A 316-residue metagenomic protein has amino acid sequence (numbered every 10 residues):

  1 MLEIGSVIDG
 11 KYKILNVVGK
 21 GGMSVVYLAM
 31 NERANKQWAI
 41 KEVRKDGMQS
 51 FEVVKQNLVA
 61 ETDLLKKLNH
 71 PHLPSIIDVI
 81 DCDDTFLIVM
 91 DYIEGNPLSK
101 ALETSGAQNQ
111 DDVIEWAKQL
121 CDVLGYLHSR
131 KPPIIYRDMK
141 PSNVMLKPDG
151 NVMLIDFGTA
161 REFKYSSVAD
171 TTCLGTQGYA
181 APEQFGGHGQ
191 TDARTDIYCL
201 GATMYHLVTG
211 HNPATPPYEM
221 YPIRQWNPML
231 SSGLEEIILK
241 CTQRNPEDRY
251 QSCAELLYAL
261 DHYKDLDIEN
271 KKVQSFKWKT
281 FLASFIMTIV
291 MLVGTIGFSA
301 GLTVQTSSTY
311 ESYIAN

Functional and structural regions predicted by a protein language model:
V25: Conserved N-lobe ATP-binding subsite of Hanks-type protein kinase domains, especially the beta3 VAIK lysine
G47-K67: AlphaC helix of the eukaryotic protein kinase fold
D78-V79: A short, aromatic-enriched beta-strand patch in the conserved N-lobe beta-sheet of the protein kinase catalytic domain
D83-P97, A101: Conserved short submotifs of the Hanks-type protein kinase catalytic core that shape the nucleotide-binding pocket
W116-A117: Activation segment signature within eukaryotic-like protein kinase domains
D122-I134: Protein kinase catalytic-loop region centered on the HRD/HxD motif
R249: Conserved HRD-motif arginine in the catalytic loop of eukaryotic-like protein kinases
